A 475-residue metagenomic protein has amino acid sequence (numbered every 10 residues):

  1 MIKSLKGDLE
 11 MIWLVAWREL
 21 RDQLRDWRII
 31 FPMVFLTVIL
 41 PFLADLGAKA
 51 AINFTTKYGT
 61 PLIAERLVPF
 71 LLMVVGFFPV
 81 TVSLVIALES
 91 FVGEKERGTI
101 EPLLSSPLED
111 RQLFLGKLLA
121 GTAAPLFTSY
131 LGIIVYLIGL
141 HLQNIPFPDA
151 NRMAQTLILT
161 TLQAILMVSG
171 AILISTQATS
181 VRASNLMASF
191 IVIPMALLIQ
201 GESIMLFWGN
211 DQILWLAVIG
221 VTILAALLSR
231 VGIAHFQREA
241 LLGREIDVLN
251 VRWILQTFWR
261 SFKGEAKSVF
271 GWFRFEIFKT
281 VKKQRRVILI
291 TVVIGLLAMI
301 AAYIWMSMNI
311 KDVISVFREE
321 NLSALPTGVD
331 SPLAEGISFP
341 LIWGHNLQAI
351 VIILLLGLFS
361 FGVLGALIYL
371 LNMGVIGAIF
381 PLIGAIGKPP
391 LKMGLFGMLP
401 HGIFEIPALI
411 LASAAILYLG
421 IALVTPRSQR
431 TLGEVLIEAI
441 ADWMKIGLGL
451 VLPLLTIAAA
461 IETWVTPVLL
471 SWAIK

Functional and structural regions predicted by a protein language model:
M1-F35, E245-I246, Q256-V287: Aromatic- and glycine-rich beta-strand/loop motifs that create alpha-glucan
L24, R28-F31, S90, I145-I193 (+2 more regions): A structural motif at transmembrane helix-loop-helix junctions in multipass membrane proteins
R25-A51, F70-S83, F190-E202, T291-A301: Hydrophobic alpha-helical transmembrane segments of multi-pass membrane transport/permease proteins
F35, F42-A50, L166-I219, I223-A226: Transmembrane helix segments
A48-Y58, M299, Y303-T327, L469-W472: Interfacial/capping segments of alpha-helical transmembrane domains
A50-L67, I134-T161, L206-G209, P381-F396 (+2 more regions): Membrane-interfacial helix-loop-helix connectors in multipass membrane proteins
F78, S83, L108-G139, V292 (+6 more regions): Selective transmembrane-helix segments that form parts of the transport pathway or gating/packing helices in multipass
L84-L104: Transmembrane helix boundary and interhelical loop/hinge segments in multi-pass membrane proteins
